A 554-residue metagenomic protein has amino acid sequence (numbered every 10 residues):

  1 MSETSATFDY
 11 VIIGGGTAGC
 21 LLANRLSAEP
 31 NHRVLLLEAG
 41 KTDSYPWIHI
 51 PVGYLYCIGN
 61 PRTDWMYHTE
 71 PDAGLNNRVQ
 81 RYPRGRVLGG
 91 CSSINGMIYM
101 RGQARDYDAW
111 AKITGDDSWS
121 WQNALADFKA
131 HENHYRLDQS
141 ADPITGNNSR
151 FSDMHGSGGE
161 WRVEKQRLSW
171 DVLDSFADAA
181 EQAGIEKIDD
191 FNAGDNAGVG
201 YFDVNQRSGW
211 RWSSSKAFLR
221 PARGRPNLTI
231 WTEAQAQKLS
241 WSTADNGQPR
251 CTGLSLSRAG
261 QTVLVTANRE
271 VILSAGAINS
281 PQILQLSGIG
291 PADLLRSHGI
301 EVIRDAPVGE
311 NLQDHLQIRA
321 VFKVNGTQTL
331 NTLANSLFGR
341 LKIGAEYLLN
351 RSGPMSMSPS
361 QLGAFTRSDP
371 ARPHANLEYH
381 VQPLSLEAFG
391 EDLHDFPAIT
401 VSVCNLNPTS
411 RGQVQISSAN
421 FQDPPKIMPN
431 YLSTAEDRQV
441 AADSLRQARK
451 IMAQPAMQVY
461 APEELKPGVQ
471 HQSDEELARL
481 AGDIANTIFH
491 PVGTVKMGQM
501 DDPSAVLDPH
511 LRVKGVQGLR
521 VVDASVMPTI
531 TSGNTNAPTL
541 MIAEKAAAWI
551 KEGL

Functional and structural regions predicted by a protein language model:
M1-L554: N-terminal redox-cofactor-binding region of secreted/periplasmic oxidoreductases
